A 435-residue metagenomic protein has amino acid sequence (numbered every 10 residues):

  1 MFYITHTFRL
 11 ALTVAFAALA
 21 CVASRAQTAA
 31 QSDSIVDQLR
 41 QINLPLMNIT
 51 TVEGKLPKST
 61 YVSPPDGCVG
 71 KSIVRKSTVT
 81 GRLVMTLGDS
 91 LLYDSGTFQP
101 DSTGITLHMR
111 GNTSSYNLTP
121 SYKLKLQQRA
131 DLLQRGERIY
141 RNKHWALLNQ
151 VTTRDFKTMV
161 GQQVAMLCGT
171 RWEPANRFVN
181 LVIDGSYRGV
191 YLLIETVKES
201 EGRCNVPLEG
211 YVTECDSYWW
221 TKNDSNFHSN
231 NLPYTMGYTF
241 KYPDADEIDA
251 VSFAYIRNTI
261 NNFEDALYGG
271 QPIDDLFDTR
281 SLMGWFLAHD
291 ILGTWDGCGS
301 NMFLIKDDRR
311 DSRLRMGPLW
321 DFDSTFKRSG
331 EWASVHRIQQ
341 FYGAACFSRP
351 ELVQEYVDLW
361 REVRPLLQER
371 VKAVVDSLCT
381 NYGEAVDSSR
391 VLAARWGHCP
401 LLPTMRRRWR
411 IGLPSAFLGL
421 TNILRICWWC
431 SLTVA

Functional and structural regions predicted by a protein language model:
F2-L12: Bacterial N-terminal signal peptides that target proteins for export
A11-A20: Bacterial N-terminal signal peptides
V22-A26: Sec/Tat signal peptide C-region and signal peptidase I cleavage site
T28-F156, V160: Conserved NTP-binding catalytic cores of kinases and kinase-like/nucleotidyltransferase enzymes across multiple kinase
V36, N43-L44, K55-P57, T113 (+4 more regions): Middle-to-C-terminal accessory/interaction subdomains
E53, L87, M109-G111, L126-Q128 (+7 more regions): Short, flexible loop/turn elements at secondary-structure junctions
K125-D131, Y140-V151, T170-P174, S186-L287: Internal "kinase-insert"/substrate-recognition segments embedded within catalytic cores of ATP-dependent enzymes
T153-D184: Structured, non-membrane catalytic/scaffold regions adjacent to prosthetic-group chemistry
